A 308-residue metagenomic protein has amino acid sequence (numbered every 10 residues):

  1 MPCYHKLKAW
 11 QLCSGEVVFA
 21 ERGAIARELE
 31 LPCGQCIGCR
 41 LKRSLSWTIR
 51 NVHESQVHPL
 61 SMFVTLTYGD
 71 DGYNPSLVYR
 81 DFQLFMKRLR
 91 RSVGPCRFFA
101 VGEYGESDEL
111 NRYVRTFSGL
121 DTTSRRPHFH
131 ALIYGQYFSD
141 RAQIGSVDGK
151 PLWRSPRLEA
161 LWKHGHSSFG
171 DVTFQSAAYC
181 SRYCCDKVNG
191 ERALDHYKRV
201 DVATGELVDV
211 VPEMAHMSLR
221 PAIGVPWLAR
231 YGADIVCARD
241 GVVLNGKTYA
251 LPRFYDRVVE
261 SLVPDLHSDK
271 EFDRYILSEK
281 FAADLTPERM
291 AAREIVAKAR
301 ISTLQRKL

Functional and structural regions predicted by a protein language model:
M1-V18, G246-L308: Long non-globular sequence segments
M1-V52, R274: DNA replication initiation on ssDNA origins
L31-G34, H58-F63, P95-C96, H164 (+1 more regions): Sequence-level motif detector for i,i+2 pairs with an aromatic at +2
C36-C39, R43, Y68-D71, W153-A160: Short, charged, low-hydrophobicity "junction" segments
I37, T65, F99-G102, S168-G170 (+1 more regions): Residues in well-ordered beta-strands of folded domains
K42-T123: Signature for HUH/AEP ssDNA processing cores
G105-N111, T122-P127, I133-F272: Conserved His + Asp/Glu catalytic blocks
